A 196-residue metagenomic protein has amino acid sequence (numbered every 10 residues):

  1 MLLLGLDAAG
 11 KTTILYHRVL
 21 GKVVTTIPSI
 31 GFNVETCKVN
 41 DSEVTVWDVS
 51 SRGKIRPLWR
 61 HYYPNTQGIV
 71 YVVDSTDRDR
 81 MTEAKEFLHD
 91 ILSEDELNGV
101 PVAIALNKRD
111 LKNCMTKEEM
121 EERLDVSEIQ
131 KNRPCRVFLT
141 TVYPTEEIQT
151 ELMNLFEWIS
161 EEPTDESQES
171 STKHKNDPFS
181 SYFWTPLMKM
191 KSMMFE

Functional and structural regions predicted by a protein language model:
M1-D165, M194-E196: TRAFAC-class small GTPase G-domain
S170-E196: Long, low-complexity intrinsically disordered regions
